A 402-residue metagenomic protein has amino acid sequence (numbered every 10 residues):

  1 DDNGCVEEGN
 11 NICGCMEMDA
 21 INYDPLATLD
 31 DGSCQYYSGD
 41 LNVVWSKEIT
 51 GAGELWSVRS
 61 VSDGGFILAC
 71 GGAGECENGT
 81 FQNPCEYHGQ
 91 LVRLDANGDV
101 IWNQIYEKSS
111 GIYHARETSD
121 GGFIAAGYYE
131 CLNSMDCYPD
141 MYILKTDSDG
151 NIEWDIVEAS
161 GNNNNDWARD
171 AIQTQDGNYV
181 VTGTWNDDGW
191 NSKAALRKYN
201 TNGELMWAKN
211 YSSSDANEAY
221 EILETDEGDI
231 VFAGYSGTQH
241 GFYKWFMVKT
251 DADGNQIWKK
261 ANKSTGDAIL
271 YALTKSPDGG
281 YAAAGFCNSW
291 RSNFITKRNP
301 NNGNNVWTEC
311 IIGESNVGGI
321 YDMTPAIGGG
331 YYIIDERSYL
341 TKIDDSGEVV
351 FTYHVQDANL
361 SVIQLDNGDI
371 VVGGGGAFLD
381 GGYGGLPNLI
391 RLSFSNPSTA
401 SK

Functional and structural regions predicted by a protein language model:
D1-G39: Extracellular calcium-associated, cysteine-rich motifs in secreted modular proteins
Y37-K402: A sequence-level/structural motif corresponding to short, flexible coil/turn segments enriched in small polar residues
